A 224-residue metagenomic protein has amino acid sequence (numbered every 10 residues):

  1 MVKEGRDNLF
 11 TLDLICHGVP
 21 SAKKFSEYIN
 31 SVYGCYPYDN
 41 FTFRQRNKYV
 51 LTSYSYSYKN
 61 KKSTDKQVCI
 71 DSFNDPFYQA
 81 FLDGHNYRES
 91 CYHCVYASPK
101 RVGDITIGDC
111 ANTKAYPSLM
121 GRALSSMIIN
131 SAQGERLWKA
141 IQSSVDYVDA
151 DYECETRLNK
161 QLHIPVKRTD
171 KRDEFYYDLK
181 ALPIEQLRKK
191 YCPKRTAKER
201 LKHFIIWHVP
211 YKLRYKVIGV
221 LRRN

Functional and structural regions predicted by a protein language model:
V2-L14: A short alpha->loop->secondary-structure connector
K3-E4, S31-G34: Short, conserved catalytic or adaptor-binding loops enriched in Gly and charged residues
L12-H17, G108: Short His-Asn-centered micro-motif
H17-G18, N130: Short beta->alpha junction loops/turns
G18-Y28: Short, charged, surface-exposed secondary-structure boundary motifs
C35-N224: Long, compositionally biased charged/polar accessory segments in the mid-to-C-terminal portions of proteins
